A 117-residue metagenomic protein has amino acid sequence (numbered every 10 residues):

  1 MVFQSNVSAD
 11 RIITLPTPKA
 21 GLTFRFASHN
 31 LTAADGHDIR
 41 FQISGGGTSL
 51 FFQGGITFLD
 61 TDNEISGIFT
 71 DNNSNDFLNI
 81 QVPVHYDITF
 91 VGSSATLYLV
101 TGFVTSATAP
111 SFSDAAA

Functional and structural regions predicted by a protein language model:
M1-E64, S93-A117: Exposed extracellular interaction/assembly regions and N-terminal maturation sites
S28, Q81-H85: Sequence/structural signature of small/polar-enriched beta-strand/turn repeats that build beta-strand-rich repeat
S66-F77: A conserved acidic, glycine/proline-rich C-terminal tail/linker
V84-G92: Extracellular disulfide-bonded cysteine-rich modules/repeats
